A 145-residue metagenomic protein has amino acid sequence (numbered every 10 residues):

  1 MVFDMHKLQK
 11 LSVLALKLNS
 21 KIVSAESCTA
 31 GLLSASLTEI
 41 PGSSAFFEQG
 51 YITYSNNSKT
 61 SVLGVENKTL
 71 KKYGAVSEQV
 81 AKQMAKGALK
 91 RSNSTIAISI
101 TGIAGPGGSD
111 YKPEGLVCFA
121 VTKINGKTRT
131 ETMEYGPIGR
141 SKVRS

Functional and structural regions predicted by a protein language model:
M1-S145: Short alpha-helical segments enriched in small residues
